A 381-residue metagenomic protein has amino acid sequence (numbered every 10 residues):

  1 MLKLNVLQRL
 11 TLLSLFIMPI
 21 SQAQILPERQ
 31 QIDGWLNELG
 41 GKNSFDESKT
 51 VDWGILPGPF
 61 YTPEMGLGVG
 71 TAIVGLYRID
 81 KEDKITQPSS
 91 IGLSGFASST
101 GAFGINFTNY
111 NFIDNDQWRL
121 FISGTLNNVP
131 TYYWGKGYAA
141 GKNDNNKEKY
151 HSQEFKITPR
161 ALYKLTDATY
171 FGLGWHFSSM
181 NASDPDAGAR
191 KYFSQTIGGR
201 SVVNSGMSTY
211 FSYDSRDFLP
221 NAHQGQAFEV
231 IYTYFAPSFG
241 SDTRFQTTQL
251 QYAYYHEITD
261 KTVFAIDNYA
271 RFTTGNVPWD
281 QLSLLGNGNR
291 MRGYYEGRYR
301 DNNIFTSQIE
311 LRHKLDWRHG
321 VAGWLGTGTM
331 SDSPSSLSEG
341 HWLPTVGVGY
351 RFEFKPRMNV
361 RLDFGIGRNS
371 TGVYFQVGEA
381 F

Functional and structural regions predicted by a protein language model:
Q24-L26, G41-V51, M65, I79-P88 (+7 more regions): Short loop/turn motifs that connect adjacent beta-strands in outer-membrane beta-barrel proteins
F45-G54, Y61-I197, N359, G367-F381: Gram-negative/organellar outer-membrane beta-barrel architecture
I55-P57, I91-G95, L120-G124, F171-L173 (+7 more regions): Membrane-embedded beta-strand positions of outer-membrane beta-barrel proteins
P59-G70, L93-G104, N115, S201-V202 (+8 more regions): Solvent-exposed loop/turn segments connecting transmembrane beta-strands in outer-membrane beta-barrel proteins
F60, V74-L76, F96-S98, S123-N127 (+10 more regions): Outer-membrane beta-barrel pore domains and translocons
G92-S94, K142-K147, K191-G198, Y234-G240 (+4 more regions): Extracellular loop and loop/strand-boundary signature of outer-membrane beta-barrel proteins
I197, M207-S212, R216-L315: C-terminal outer-membrane beta-barrel translocator/porin domains of Gram-negative envelope proteins and their
S208-F211, V348-F354, S370-F381: Outer-membrane beta-barrel "beta-signal"
